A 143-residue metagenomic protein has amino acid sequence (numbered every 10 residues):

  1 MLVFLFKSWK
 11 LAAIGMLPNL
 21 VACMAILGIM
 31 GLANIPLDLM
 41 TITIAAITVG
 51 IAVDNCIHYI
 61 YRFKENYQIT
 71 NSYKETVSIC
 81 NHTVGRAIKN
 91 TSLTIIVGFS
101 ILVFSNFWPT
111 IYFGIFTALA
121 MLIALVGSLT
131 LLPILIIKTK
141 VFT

Functional and structural regions predicted by a protein language model:
M1, L17, M30, N34 (+3 more regions): Alpha-helical membrane-interface segments at transmembrane helix boundaries
M1-I35, F104-W108: Interfacial segments of transmembrane alpha-helices in multi-pass membrane proteins
L2-V3, N19-L20, P36-I60, V97-S100 (+1 more regions): Hydrophobic transmembrane alpha-helices
A13, L17, A46, F63 (+6 more regions): Hydrophobic residues within alpha-helical transmembrane segments of multi-pass solute transporters/permease subunits
M16, I51, Q68-N106, L125: Pore- and gate-forming transmembrane helices of large, multi-pass membrane proteins
I26, V53-I60, N90, S128 (+1 more regions): Alpha-helical transmembrane segments of polytopic integral membrane proteins, especially the permease/helical cores
M30, N34, T94, G98-L102 (+3 more regions): Juxtamembrane/transmembrane-helix interface segments of polytopic membrane transporters
Y59, G114-T143: Transmembrane alpha-helices and their membrane-interface boundaries in multi-pass membrane transporters and channels
